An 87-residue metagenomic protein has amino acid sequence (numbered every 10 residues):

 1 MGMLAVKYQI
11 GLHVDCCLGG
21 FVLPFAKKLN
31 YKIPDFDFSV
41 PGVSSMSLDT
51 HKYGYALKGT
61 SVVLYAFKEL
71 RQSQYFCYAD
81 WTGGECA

Functional and structural regions predicted by a protein language model:
M1-A26, P41: Catalytic PLP-binding core of fold-type I/II PLP enzymes
H13, K28-A87: Active-site C-terminal subdomain of aminotransferase-like
